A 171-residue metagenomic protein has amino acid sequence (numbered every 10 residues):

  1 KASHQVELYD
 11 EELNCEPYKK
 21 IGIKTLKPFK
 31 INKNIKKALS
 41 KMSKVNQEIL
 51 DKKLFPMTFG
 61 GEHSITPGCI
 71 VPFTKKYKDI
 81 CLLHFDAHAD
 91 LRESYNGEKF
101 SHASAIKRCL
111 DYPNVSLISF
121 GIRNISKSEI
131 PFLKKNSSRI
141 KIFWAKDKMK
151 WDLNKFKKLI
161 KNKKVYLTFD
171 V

Functional and structural regions predicted by a protein language model:
K1-V171: Conserved alpha-helical scaffold segments that buttress catalytic/binding sites
